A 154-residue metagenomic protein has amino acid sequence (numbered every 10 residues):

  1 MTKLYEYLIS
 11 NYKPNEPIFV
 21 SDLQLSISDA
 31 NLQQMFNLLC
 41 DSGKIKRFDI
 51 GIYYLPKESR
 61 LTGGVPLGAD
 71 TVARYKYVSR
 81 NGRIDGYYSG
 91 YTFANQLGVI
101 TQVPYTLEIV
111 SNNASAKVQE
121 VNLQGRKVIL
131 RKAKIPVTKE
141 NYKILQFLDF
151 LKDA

Functional and structural regions predicted by a protein language model:
M1-Y77: Short beta-edge/loop segments at beta->alpha junctions of small alpha/beta modules that act as binding/recognition
K57-A154: Nucleic-acid-binding surface
